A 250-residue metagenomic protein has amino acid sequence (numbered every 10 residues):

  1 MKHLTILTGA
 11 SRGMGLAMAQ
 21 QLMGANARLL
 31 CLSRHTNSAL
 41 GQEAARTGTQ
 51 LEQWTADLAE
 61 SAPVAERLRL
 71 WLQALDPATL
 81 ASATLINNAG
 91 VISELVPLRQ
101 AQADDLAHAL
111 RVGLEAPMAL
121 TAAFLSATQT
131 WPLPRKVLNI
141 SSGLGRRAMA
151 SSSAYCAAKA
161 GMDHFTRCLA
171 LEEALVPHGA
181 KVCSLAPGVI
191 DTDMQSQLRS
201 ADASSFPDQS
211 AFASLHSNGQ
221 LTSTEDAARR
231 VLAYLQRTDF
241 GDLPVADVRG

Functional and structural regions predicted by a protein language model:
S11-R12: Conserved glycine-rich cofactor-binding loop
A25-G41: Conserved glycine-rich Rossmann-like NAD(P)H-binding loop of the short-chain dehydrogenase/reductase
R46-A62: Rossmann-fold cofactor-recognition segment
A81, V91-A107, S126, S151: Conserved mid-core segment of classical short-chain dehydrogenase/reductases
R99-M118, M162: Catalytic Tyr-X3-Lys loop
T121, A158: Active-site helix of classical SDR
S142: Residue(s) in the substrate-gating loop at a strand-loop-helix junction that position the organic substrate next
S184-P187, T192, S200-G250: C-terminal helical subdomain
